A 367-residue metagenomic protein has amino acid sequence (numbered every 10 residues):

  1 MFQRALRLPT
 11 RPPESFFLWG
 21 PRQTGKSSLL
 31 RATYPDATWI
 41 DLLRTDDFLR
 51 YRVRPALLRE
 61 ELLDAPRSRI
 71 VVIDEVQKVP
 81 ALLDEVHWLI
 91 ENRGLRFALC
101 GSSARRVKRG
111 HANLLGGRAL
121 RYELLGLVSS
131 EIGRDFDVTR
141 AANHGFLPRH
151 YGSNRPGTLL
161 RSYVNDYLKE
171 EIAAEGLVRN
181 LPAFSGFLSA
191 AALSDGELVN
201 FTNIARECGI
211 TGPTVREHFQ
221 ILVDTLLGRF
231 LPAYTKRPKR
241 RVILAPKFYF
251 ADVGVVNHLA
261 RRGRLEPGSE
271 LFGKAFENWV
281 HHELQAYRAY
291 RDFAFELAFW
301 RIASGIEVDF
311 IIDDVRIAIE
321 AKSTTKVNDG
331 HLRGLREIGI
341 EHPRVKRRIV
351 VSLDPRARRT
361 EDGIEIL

Functional and structural regions predicted by a protein language model:
M1-R11: Pre-Walker A adenine-sensing motif
L18: Hydrophobic anchor at the beta1->P-loop junction of P-loop NTPases
K26-S27: Conserved lysine of the Walker
I40-I70: Short glycine-rich substrate-engagement loop in P-loop NTPases that contacts/grips substrate
V72, R96-S102, E123: Structural recognition of the conserved hydrophobic beta-strand(s) that form the central parallel beta-sheet of P-loop
R105-L120, F136: Short regulatory helix/loop adjacent to the ATP-binding pocket of P-loop NTPases
T158-R316: Accessory nucleic acid-recognition modules appended to NTPase machines
D354-L367: Domain-level recognition of nuclease-like catalytic cores that cleave nucleotide substrates
